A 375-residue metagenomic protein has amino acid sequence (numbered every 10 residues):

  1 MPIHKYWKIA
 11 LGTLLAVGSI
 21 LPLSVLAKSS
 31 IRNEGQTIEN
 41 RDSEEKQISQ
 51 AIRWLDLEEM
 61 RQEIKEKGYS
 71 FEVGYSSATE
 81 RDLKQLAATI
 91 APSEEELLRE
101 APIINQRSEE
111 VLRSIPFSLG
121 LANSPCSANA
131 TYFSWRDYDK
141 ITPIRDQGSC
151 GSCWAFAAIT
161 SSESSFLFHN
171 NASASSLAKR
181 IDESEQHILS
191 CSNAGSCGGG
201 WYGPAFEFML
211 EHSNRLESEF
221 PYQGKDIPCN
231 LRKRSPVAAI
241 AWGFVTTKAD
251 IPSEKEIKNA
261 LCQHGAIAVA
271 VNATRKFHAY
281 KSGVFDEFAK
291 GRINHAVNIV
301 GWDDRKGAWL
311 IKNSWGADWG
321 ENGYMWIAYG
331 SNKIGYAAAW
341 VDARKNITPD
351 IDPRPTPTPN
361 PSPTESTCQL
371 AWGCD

Functional and structural regions predicted by a protein language model:
P2-I3, A270: Short intrinsically disordered, low-complexity coil segments enriched in acidic
I3-A10: Bacterial N-terminal signal peptides that target proteins for export
G12-I20: Bacterial N-terminal signal peptides
L23-L26: Sec/Tat signal peptide C-region and signal peptidase I cleavage site
K28-P359, T367, C374: Catalytic-core signature of thiol
